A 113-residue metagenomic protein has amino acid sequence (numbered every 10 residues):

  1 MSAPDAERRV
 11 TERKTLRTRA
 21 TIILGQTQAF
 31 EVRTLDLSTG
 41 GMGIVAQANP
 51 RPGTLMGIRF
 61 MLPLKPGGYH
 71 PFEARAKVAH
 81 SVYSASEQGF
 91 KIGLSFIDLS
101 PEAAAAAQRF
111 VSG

Functional and structural regions predicted by a protein language model:
M1-L37, Q47, Q108-G113: N-terminal helix initiation/capping motif
T34, A76-V78: Conserved hydrophobic positions within beta-strands
T39, S81-E87: Short, conserved beta-turn/loop elements at beta-strand boundaries and strand-helix junctions
V45-A48, P63: Beta-strand-rich interaction surfaces with strong enrichment in secreted/lumenal proteins
P63-E73: Short, Lys/Arg- and Gly-enriched loop/turn segments at beta-strand edges
A85-G113: C-terminal output/interaction extensions
